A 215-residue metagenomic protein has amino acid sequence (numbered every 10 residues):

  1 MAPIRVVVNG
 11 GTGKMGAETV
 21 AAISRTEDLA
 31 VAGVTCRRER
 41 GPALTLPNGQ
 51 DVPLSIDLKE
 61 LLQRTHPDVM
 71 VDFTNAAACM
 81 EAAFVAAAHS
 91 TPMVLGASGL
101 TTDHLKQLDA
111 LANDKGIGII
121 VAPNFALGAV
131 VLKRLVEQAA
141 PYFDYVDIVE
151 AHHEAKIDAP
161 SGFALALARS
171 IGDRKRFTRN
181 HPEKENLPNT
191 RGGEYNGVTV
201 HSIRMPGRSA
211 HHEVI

Functional and structural regions predicted by a protein language model:
R5-T65, D144-I215: C-terminal substrate-binding/catalytic lobe of Rossmann-fold NAD(P)-dependent oxidoreductases
N9, F73-T74, G96-A97, A122 (+1 more regions): Structural motif
V31, L54, M93-V94, G118-I119: Hydrophobic beta-strand scaffold residues
L62-V69, F73-G96, Q107: Rossmann-fold NAD(P) dinucleotide-binding segment
A76-A77, G99-L100, N124-F125, M205: Short glycine-rich anion-binding loops that position phosphate/pyrophosphate groups of nucleotides and phosphorylated
F84, A88, G96-I119, L135-Q138: Rossmann-fold NAD(P)-binding glycine/threonine-rich loop
V131-F143, A159: Rossmann-like NAD(P)H-binding beta-loop-alpha module
